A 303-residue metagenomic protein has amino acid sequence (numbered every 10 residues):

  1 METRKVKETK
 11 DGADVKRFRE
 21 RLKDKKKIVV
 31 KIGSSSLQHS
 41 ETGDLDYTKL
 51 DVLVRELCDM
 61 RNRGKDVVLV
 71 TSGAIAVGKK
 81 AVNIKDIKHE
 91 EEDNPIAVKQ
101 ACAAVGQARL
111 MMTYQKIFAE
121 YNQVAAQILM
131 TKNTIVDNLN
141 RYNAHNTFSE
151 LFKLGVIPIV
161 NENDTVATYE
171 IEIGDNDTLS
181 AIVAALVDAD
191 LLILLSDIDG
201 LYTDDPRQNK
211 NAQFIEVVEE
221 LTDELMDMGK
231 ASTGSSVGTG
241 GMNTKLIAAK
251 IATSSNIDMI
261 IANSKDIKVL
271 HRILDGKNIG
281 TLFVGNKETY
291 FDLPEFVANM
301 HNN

Functional and structural regions predicted by a protein language model:
E2-V124, I128-N303: C-terminal catalytic "cap/lid" subdomain
